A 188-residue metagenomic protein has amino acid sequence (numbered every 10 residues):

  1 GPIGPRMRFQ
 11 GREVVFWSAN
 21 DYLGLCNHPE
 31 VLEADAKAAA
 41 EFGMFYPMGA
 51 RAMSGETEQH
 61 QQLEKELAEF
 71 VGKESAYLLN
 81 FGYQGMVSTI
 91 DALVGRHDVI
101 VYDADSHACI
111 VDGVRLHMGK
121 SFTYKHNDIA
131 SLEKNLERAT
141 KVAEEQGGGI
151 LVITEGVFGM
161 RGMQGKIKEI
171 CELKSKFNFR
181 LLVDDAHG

Functional and structural regions predicted by a protein language model:
G1-M48, F179: N-terminal "arm"/small-domain region of PLP-dependent enzymes with the aminotransferase-like
G24-L25, A52-E56, A108, I129-A130 (+2 more regions): Short, small-residue-enriched loops and turns at beta-alpha junctions that line or gate enzyme active sites
E33, A40-F81: Conserved N-terminal alpha-helix of the aminotransferase class I/II PLP-enzyme fold
L78, Y83-T89, C109-I110: Short glycine/serine/threonine-rich phosphate/pyrophosphate-binding segments that cradle anionic phosphate groups
T89-A108: Conserved PLP-anchoring active-site segment centered on the Schiff-base-forming lysine
R96, L116-M118, F177: Short, structured coil segments at secondary-structure junctions
F122, H126-V183: Active-site phosphate-binding strand-loop segment of PLP-dependent enzymes
